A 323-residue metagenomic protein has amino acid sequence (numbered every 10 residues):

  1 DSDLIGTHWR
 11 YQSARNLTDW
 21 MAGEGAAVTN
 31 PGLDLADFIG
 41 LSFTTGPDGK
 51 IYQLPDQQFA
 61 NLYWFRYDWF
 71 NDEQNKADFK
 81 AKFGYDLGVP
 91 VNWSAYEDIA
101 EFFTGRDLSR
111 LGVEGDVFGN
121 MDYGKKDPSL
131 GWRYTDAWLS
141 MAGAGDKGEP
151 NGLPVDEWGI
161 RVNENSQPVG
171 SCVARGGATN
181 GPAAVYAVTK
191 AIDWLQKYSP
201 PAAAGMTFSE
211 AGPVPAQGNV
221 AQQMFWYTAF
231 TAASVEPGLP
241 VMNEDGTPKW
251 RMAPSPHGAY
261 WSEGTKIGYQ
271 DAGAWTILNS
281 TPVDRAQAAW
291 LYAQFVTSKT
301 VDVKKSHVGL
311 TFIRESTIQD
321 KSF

Functional and structural regions predicted by a protein language model:
D1-D3, S13-R15, G115, Q217-W226: Alpha-to-beta junction loops
D3-R10, Y227-E244: A ligand-binding cleft/hinge motif common to bilobed small-molecule-binding domains
D3-W64, K249-S255: Hinge/lid segment of periplasmic solute-binding proteins
T45, W69, Q196-Y198, G238-I318: Extracytoplasmic/periplasmic substrate-recognition and gating elements
D78-G88, R175-G176, I192-M206, N219 (+1 more regions): A local structural motif
V91-A95, A202-Q217: Short helix-initiation/N-cap motifs at beta->coil->alpha
Y96, F103, T135-L139, P213-G218: Hydrophobic residues within well-ordered alpha-helices
E97-A100, G143-G205, S255: Glycine-centered hinge/linker elements that transmit conformational signals in sensory and ligand-binding systems
